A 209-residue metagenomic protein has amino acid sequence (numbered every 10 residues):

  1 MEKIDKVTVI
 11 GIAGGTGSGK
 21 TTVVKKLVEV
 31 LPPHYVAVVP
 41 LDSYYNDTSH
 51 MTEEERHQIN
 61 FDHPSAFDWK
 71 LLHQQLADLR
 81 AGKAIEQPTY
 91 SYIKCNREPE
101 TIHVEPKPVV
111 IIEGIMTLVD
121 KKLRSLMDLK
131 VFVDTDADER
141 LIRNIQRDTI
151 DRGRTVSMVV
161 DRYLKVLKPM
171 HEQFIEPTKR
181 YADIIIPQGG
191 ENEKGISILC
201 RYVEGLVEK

Functional and structural regions predicted by a protein language model:
M1-K3, E105-P106, Q146-T149, K168-K209: NTP-dependent small-molecule kinase module
T16: The conserved Walker
K20: Conserved lysine of the Walker
E29-A37: Post-Walker A helix-loop "phosphate-sensing" segment adjacent to the P-loop in P-loop NTPases
A37, N46, H50-K94: Conserved nucleotide-sensing/catalytic segment adjacent to the nucleotide-binding pocket in NTP-handling enzymes
E98-R152: ATP-dependent NMP and nucleoside kinases share a basic, alpha-helical "lid"
